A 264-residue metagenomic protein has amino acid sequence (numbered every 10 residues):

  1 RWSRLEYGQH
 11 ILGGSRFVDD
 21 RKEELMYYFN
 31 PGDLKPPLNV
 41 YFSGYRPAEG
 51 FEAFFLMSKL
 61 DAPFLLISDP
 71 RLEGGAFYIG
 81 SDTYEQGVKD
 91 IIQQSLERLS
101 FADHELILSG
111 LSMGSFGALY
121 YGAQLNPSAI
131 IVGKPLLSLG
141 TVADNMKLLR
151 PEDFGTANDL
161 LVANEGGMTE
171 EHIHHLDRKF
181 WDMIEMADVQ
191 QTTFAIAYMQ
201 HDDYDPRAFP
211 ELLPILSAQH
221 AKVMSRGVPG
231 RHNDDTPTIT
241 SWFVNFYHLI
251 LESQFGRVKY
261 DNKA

Functional and structural regions predicted by a protein language model:
R4, Q9-G74, I196: Short, surface-exposed "cap/lid" segments of acyl-processing enzymes
L56-L60, Y121-A129, L213-A218: Short, surface-exposed basic-aromatic patches at helix termini and helix-loop junctions that form
K59-L65, E97, F101-A102, P214-G227: Structural alpha-beta junctions
Y78-S100: Alpha/beta-hydrolase active-site loop
S100-S112: Alpha/beta-hydrolase fold nucleophile elbow
G110-G122: Glycine-rich nucleophile elbow surrounding the catalytic serine of serine-hydrolase chemistry
Q124-N164: Hydrolase active-site cap/lid region
L149-S225, N233, P237-V258: The feature captures the conserved acid-bearing segment of alpha/beta-hydrolase catalytic domains
